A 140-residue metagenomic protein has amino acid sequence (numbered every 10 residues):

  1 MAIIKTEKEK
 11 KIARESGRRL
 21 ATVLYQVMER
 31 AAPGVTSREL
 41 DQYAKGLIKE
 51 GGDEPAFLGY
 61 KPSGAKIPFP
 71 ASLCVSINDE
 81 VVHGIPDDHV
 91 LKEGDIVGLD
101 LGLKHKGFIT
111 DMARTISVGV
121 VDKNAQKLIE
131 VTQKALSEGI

Functional and structural regions predicted by a protein language model:
M1-I140: Active-site neighborhoods and metal-handling regions in enzymes and metal-associated proteins
